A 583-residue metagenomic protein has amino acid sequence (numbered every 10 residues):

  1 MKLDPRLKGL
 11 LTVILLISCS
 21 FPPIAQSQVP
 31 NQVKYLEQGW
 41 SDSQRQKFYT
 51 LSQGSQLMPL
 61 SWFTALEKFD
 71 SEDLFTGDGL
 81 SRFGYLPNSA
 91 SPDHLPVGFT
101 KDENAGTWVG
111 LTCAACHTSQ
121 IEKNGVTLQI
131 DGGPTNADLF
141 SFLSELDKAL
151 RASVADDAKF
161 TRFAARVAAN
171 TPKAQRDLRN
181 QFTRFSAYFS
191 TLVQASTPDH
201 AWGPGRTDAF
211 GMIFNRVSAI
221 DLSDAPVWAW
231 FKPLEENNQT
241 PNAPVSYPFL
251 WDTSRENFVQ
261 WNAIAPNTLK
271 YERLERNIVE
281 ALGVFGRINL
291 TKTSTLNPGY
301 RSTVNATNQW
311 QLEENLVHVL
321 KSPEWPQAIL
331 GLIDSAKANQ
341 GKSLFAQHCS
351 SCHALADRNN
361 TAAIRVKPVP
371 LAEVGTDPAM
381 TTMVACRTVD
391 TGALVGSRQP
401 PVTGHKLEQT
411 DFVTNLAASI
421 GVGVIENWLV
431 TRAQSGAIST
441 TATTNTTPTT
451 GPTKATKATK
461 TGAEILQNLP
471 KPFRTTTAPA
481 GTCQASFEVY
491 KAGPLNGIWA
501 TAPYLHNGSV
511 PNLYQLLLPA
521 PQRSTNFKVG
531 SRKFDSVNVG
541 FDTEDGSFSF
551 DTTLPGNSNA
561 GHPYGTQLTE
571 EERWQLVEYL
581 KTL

Functional and structural regions predicted by a protein language model:
M1-L11: Bacterial N-terminal signal peptides that target proteins for export
L10-S20: Bacterial N-terminal signal peptides
C19-S27: Bacterial Sec-dependent N-terminal signal peptides
Q26-L583: Periplasmic c-type cytochrome electron-transfer domains
